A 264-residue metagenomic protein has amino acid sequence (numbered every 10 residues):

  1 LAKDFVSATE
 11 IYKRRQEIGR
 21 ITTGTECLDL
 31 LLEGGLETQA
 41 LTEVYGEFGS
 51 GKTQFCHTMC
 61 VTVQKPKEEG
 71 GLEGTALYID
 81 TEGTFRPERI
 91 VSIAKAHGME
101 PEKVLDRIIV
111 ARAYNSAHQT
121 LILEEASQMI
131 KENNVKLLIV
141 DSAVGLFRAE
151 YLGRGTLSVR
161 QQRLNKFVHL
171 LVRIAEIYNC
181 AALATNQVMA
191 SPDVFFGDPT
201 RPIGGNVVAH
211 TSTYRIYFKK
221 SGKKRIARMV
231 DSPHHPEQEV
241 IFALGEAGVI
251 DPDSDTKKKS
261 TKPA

Functional and structural regions predicted by a protein language model:
L1-K103: The Walker A/P-loop phosphate-binding site
K3-D4, L31-G35, E47, T62-G70 (+8 more regions): Conserved, well-folded catalytic cores of nucleic-acid-processing and energy-transducing macromolecular machines
I21-T25, D29, T38, T53 (+6 more regions): Amphipathic alpha-helical transducer elements in NTP-driven molecular machines
T42, L77-I79, I109-A111, L183 (+1 more regions): Hydrophobic/aromatic beta-strand patches that form the interior of the parallel beta-sheet core in alpha/beta enzyme
G46, D80, R112, S142 (+3 more regions): Flexible glycine-/small-residue-rich
T58-M59, V91-A94, L152-G155, G197-T200 (+1 more regions): Short, glycine/charged-enriched secondary-structure capping and boundary segments
G71-T156: Conserved inter-motif catalytic segment of the P-loop NTP-binding fold
Q161-N165, H169-A264: Phosphate-binding/switch region of NTP-binding enzymes
